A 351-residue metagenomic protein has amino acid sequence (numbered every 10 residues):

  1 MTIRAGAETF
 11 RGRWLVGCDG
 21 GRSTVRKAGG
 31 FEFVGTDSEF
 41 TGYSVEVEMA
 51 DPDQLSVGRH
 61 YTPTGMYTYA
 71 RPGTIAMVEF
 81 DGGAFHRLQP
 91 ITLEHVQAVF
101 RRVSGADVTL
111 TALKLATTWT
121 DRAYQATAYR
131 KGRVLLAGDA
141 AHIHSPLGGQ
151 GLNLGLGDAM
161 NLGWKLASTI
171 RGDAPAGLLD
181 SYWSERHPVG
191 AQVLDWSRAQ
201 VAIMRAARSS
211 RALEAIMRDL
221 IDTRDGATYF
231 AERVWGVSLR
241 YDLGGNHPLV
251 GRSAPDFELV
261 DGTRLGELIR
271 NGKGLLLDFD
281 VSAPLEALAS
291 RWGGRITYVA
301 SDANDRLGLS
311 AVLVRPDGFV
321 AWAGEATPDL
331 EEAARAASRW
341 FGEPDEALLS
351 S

Functional and structural regions predicted by a protein language model:
M1-E214, R218-I221, A347-S351: Core Rossmann-like FAD-binding/catalytic domain of the broad FAD-dependent monooxygenase superfamily
A98, R102, S168-S351: Helical substrate-recognition/capping region of FAD-dependent monooxygenase/halogenase enzymes
